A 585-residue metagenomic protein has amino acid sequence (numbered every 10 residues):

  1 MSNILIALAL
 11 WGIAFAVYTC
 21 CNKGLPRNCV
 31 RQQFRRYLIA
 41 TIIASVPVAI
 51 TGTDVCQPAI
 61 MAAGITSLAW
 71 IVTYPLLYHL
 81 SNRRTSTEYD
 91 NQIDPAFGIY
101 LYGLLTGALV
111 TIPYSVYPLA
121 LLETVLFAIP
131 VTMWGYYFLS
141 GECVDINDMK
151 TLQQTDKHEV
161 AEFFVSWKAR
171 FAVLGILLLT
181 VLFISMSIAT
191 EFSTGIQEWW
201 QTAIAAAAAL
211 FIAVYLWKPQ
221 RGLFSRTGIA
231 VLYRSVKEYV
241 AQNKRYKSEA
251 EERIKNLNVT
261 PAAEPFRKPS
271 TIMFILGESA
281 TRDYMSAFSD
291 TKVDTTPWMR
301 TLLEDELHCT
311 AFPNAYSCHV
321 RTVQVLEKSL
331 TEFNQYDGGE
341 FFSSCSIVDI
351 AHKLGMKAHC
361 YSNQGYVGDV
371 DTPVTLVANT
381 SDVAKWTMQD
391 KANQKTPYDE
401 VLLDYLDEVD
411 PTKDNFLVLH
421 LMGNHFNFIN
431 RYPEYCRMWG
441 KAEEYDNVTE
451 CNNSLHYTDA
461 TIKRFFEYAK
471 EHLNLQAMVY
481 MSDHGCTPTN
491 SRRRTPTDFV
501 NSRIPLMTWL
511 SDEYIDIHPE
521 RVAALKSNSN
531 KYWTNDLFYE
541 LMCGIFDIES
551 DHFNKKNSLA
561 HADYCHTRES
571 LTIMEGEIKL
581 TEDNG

Functional and structural regions predicted by a protein language model:
M1-I229: Transmembrane and membrane-interface helices of multi-pass, inner-membrane envelope-modifying transferases
N3-R27, R31-I43, V48-A63, P95 (+11 more regions): Membrane-interface soluble catalytic domains
T106-G107, L403-D407, G440-M478, S529 (+1 more regions): A long, amphipathic alpha-helix that forms part of the scaffold/cap immediately adjacent to metal-dependent active
V144, A213-F274, S279-W439, T534-N535 (+1 more regions): Active-site-proximal alpha/beta segments of enzymes that process anionic O-linked groups
I275, M478-Y480: Residue-level marker for buried hydrophobic side chains located in beta-strands that build the well-ordered beta-sheet
S279, D483-H484: Active-site metal-binding loops of divalent metal-dependent hydrolases
H420, H425-F426, A442, H484 (+1 more regions): Histidine-centered active-site/metal-ligand motif
I504-L506: SF2 helicase/translocase ATPase core recognition
